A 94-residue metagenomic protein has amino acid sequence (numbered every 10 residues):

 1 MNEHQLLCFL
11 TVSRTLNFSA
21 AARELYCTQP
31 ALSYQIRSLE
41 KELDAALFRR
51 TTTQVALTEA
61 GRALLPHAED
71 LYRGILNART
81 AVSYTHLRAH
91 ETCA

Functional and structural regions predicted by a protein language model:
C8-F9, L64: Short alpha-helical "packing" element that flanks the helix-turn-helix/winged-helix DNA-binding module
V12-C27: Short helix-boundary/capping micro-motifs
E40-L57: A short LG(V/I)-centered, amphipathic sequence patch enriched for acidic residue(s) preceding the LG motif
E42-L43, L64-Y84: Alpha-helical linker/hinge and terminal dimerization helices associated with HTH transcriptional regulators
H86-A89, C93-A94: Single conserved hydrophobic/aromatic residue that forms the stacking wall/gate of nucleotide- or nucleobase-binding
